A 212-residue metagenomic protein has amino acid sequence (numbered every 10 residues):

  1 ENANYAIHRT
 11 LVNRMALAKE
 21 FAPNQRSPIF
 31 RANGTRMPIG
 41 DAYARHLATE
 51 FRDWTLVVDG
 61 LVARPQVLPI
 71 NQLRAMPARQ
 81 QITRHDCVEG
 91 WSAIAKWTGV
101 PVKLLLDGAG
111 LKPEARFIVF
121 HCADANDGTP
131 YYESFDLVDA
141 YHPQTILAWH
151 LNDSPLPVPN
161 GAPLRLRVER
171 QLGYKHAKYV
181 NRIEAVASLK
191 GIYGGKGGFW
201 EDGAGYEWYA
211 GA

Functional and structural regions predicted by a protein language model:
N2-A212: Structured, non-membrane catalytic/scaffold regions adjacent to prosthetic-group chemistry
